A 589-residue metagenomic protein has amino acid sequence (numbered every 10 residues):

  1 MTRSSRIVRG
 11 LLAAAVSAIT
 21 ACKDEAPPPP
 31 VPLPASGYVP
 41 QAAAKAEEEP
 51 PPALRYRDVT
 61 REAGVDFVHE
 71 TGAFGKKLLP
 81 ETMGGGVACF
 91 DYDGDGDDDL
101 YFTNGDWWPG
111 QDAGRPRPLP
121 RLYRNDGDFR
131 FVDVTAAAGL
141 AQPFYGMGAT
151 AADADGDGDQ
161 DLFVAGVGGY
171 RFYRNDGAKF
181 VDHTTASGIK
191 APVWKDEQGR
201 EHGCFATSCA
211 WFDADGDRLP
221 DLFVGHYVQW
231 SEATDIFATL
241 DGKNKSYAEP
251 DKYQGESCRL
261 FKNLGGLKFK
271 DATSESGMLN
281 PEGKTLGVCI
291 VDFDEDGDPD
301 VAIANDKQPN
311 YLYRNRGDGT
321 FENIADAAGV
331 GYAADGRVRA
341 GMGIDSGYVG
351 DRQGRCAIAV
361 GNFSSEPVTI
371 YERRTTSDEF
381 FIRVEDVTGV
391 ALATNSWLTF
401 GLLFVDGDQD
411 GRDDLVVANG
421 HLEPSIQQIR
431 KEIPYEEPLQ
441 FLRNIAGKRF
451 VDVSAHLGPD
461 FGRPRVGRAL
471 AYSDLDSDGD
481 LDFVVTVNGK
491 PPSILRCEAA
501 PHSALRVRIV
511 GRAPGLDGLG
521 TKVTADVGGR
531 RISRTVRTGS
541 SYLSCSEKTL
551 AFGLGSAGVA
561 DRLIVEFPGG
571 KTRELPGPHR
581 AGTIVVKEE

Functional and structural regions predicted by a protein language model:
C22-E25: Bacterial signal peptide processing site
K45-R57, P109-V134, G169-H183, I236-T239 (+6 more regions): Beta-propeller blade repeat segments, especially FG-GAP/WD-type strand-to-loop junctions in 6- to 7-bladed propeller
V65-G86, A138-T150, I189-A210, Y253-Q254 (+7 more regions): Repeat-based blade/solenoid architectures
A73, V384, G389-N395, P424 (+1 more regions): Gly/Ser/Thr/Pro-enriched helix-cap/hinge segments flanking short amphipathic alpha-helices
G84-G94, R124, Y145-G156, Q160 (+11 more regions): Beta-propeller blade termini
D98-N104, D157-G166, L222-H226, D296 (+6 more regions): Hydrophobic beta-strand segments that make up the repeating blades of beta-propeller and related beta-repeat
T103-R117, H226-Y253, V417-P434: Short, conserved, GDST-rich strand-edge loop motifs in beta-rich repeat architectures
V134-A154, V164-A214, V224, V228-D251 (+2 more regions): Asp-box/WD-like beta-propeller blade repeats and closely related beta-sheet repeat scaffolds
